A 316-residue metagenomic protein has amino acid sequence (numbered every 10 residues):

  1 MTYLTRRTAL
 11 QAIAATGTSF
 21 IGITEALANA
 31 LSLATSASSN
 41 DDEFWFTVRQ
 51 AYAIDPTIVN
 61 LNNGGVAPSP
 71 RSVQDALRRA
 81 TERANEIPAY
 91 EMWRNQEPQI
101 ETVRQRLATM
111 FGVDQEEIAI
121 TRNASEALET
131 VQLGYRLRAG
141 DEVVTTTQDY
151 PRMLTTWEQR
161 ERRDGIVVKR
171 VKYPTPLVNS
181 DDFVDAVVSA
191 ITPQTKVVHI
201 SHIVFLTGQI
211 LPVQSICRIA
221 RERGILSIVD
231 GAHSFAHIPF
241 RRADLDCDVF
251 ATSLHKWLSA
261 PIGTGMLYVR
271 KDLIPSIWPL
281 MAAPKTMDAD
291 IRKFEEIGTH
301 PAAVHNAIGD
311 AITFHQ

Functional and structural regions predicted by a protein language model:
T2, T8-Q316: Pyridoxal 5′-phosphate
